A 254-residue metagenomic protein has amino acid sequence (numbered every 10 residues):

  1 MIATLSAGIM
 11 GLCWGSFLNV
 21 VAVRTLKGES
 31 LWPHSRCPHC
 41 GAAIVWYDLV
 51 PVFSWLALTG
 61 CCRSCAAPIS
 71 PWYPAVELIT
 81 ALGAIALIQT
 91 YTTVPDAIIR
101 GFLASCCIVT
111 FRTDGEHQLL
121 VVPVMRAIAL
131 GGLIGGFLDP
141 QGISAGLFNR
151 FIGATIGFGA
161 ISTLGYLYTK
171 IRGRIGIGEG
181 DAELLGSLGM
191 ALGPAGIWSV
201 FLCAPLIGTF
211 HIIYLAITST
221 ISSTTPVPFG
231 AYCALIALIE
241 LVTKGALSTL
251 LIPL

Functional and structural regions predicted by a protein language model:
M1-C13, A84, I88, L133-G142 (+1 more regions): Hydrophobic alpha-helical transmembrane segments
I2, T90-D96, A191-C203, G245: Transmembrane helix interruption/hinge and helix-loop junction motifs
A7, S105-I212, T249-L254: Functional transmembrane core segments of multi-pass inner-membrane proteins
W14-N19, T80, A84, G135 (+5 more regions): Alpha-helical transmembrane segments of multipass membrane proteins
L18-W72: Membrane-proximal soluble regions of multi-pass membrane proteins
N19-V23, K27, A67, I88-T92 (+6 more regions): Membrane-water interface at transmembrane helix exits
S70-V76, V124: Select subsegments of transmembrane alpha-helices in polytopic membrane proteins, especially boundary-proximal
E179-G180, I213-I239: Interfacial loop-to-transmembrane junctions
